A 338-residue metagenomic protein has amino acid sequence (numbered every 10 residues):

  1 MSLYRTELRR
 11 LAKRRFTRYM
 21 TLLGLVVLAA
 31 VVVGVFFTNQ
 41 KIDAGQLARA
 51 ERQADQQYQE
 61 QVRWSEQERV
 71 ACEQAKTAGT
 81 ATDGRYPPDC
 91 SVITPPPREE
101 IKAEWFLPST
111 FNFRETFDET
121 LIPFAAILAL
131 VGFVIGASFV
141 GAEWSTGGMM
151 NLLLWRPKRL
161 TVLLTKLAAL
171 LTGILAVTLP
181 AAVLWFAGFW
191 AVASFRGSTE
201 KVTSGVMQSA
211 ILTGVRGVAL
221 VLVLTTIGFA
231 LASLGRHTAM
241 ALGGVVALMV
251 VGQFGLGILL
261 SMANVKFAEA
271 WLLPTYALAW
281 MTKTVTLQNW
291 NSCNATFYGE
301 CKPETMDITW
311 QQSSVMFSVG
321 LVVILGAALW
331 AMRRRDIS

Functional and structural regions predicted by a protein language model:
M1-L25: Aromatic- and glycine-rich beta-strand/loop motifs that create alpha-glucan
K13, L164, R334: Phosphate-coordinating loops and pocket residues in cytosolic domains that bind phosphorylated ligands
T21, M150, L163, L242-G243: Hydrophobic/aromatic positions within or immediately flanking transmembrane alpha-helices of multi-pass small-molecule
L23-F139, L163-R236, F254, L259-A263 (+4 more regions): Secretory targeting signals
G136-P157: Transmembrane helix boundary and interhelical loop/hinge segments in multi-pass membrane proteins
K158-L160, H237-A241: Membrane-helix interface segments
A247-F254: Small-residue-enriched core segments of transmembrane alpha-helices in multipass membrane transport and channel
Q312-S338: Junction motif at the cytosolic side of a transmembrane helix
